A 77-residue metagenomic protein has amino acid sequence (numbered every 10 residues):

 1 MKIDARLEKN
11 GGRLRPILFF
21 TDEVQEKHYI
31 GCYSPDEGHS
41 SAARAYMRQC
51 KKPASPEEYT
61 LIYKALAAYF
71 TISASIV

Functional and structural regions predicted by a protein language model:
M1-G12: A short beta-strand micro-motif
K9, M47-Q49, E58, Y69-I72: Short intrinsically disordered, low-complexity segments
L14-T60: Acidic, low-complexity, intrinsically disordered interaction modules
Y63-V77: Short, surface-exposed polybasic-and-hydrophobic patches located at secondary-structure transitions
